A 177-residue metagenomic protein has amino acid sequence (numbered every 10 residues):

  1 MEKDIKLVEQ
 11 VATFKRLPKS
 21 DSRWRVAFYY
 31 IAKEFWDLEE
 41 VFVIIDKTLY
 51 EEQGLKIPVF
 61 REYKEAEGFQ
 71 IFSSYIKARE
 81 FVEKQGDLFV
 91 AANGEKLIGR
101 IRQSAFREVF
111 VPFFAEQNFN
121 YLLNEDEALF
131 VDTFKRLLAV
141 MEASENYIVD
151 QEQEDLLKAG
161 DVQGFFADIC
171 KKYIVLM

Functional and structural regions predicted by a protein language model:
M1-M177: An interfacial alpha-helical scaffold signature
